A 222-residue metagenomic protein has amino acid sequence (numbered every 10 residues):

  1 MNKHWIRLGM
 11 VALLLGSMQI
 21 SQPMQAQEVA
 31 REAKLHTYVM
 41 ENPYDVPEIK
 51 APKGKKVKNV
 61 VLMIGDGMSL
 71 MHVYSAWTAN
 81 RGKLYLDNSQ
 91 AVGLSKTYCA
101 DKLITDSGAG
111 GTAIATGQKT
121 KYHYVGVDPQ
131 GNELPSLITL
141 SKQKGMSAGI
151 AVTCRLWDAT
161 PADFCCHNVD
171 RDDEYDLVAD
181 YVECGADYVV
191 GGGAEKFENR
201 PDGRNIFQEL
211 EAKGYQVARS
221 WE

Functional and structural regions predicted by a protein language model:
M1-M10: Bacterial N-terminal signal peptides that target proteins for export
I6, Q22-Q25: Intrinsically disordered, low-complexity segments enriched in glycine/proline and serine/threonine
G9-A12, K56: Residue-level detector of transmembrane insertion/anchoring sites
L13-G16, V60: Generic secretory/membrane-interface signal
L15-P23: C-terminal segment of classical bacterial N-terminal signal peptides
Q25-R200, R204-W221: N-terminal catalytic scaffold of extracellular/periplasmic and nuclease hydrolases that process anionic headgroups
